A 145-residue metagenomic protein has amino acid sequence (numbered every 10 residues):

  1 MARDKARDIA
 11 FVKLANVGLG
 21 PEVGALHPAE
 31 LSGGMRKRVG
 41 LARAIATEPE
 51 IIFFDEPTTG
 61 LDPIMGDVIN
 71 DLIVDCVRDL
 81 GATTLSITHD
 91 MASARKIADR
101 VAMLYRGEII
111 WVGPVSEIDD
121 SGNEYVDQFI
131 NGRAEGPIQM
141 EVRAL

Functional and structural regions predicted by a protein language model:
K5-E22: Conserved ABC ATPase "signature" region
H27-L31, M35: Conserved ABC ATPase signature
E48: Conserved catalytic motifs of ABC-family nucleotide-binding domains
I52-D55: Catalytic Walker B motif of ABC-type/P-loop ATPase nucleotide-binding domains
D67-L80: Helical segment within the ABC ATPase nucleotide-binding domain
A94-K96: A short, surface-exposed alpha-helical micro-motif characterized by mixed small hydrophobic and charged/polar residues
